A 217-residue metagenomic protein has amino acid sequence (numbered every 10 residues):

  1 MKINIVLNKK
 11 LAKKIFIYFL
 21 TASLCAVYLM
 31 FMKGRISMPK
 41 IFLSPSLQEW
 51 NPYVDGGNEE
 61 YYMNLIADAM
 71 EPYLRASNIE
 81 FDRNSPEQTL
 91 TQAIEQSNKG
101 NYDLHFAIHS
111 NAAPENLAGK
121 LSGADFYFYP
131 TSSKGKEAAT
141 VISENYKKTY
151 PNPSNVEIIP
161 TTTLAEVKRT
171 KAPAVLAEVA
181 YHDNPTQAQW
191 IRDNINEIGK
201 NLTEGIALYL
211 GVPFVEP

Functional and structural regions predicted by a protein language model:
I5-Y18: N-terminal Sec-pathway targeting helices
F16-F19, S23-S37: Short, Lys/Arg-enriched N-terminal segments with co-localized hydrophobic residues within the first ~10-30 amino acids
F31-A124, Y129-S133: Catalytic-core regions of hydrolytic enzymes
P39-Q48, G100, H105-S110, P114 (+1 more regions): Active-site-adjacent mobile loop/cap segments within catalytic or ligand-binding domains
W50, P151-N152: Secretory-pathway/luminal and periplasmic proteins that interact with or process carbohydrate-rich
L65-R75, K134-T149, A188-P217: Long, well-ordered alpha-helical scaffolding segments within enzyme catalytic domains, especially pronounced
E80-D82, P153-V156, A174: Hydrophobic anchor at the start of a short beta-strand that flanks the dinucleotide cofactor-binding loop
